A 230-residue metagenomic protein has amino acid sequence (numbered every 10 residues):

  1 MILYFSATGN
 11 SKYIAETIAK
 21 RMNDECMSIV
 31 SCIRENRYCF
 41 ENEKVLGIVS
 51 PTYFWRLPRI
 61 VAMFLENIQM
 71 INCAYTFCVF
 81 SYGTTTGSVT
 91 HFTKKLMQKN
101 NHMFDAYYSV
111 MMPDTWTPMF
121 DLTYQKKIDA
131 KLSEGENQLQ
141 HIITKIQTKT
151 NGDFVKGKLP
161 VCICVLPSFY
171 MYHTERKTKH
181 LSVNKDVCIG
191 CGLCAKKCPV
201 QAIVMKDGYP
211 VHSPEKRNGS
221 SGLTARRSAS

Functional and structural regions predicted by a protein language model:
M1-I2, S6-I14, A19-I33, R37-S50 (+1 more regions): FMN-binding flavodoxin-like domain, especially the glycine-rich phosphate-binding loop
N42, L181-D186: Immediate flanking context of iron-sulfur cluster ligation sites
V183, I189-V211, K216-S230: Iron-sulfur cluster-binding cysteine motifs and their immediate structural context in ferredoxin-like electron-transfer
